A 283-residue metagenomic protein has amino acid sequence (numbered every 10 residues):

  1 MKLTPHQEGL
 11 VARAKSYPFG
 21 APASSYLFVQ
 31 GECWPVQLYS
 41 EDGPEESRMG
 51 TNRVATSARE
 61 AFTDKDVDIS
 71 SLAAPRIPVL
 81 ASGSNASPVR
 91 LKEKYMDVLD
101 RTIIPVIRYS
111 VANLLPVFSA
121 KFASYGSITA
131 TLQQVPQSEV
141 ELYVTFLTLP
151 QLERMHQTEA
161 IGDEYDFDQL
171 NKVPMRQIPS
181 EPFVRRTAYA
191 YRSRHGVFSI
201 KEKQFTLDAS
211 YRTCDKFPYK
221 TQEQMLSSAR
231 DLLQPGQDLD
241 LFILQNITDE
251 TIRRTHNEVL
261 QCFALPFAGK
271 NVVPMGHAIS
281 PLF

Functional and structural regions predicted by a protein language model:
M1-F283: Glycine-aromatic micro-motifs
